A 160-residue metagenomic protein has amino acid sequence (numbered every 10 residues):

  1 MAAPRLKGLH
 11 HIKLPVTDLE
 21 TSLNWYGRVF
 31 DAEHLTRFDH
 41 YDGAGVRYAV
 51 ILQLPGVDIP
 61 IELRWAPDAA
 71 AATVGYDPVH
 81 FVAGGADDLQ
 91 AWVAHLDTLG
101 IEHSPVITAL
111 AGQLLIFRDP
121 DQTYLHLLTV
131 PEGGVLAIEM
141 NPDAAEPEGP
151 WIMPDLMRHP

Functional and structural regions predicted by a protein language model:
M1-A2, R64-A69: Short beta-strand/turn micro-motifs at beta-sheet edges
A2-R5, V93-P160: Vicinal oxygen chelate
P4, K13-P60: Core segments of cupin and vicinal oxygen chelate
L9-T17, I51-P55, D68-H95, Q113-D119 (+1 more regions): Vicinal oxygen chelate
R37-D42, A66-D68, I107-Q113: Short, solvent-exposed loop/turn elements at beta->coil junctions and helix N-caps that rim active or binding pockets
P55, R64-A66, V130: Generic beta-structure capping elements
I59, A70, G134: Short, acidic Gly/Pro/Ser/Thr-rich loop/turn segments
I61-R64, H126: Conserved beta-strand in the GNAT
